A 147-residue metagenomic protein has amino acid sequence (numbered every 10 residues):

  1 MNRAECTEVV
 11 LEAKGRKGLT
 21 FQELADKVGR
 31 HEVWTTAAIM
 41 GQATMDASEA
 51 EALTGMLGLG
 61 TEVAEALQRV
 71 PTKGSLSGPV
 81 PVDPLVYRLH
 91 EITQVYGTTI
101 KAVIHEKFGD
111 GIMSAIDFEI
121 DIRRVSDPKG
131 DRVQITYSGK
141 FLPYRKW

Functional and structural regions predicted by a protein language model:
M1-R16: A short, Lys/Arg-rich alpha-helix, primarily the initiator
K14-R16, D26, T44: Short amphipathic helical patch at the helix-1/turn junction of helix-turn-helix
T20-D26, L53: Short alpha-helical "recognition helix" segments of helix-turn-helix
F21, E32, A50: Helix-turn-helix DNA-binding elements, focusing on the entry/boundary residues of the two helices that contact DNA
G29-M45: Recognition helix of helix-turn-helix/homeodomain-like DNA-binding domains that insert into the DNA major groove
S48-E65: DNA major-groove recognition helix of helix-turn-helix/homeodomain DNA-binding modules
E65-P143: Helix-turn-helix/homeodomain-like alpha-helical modules used for DNA recognition and transcription-factor dimerization
